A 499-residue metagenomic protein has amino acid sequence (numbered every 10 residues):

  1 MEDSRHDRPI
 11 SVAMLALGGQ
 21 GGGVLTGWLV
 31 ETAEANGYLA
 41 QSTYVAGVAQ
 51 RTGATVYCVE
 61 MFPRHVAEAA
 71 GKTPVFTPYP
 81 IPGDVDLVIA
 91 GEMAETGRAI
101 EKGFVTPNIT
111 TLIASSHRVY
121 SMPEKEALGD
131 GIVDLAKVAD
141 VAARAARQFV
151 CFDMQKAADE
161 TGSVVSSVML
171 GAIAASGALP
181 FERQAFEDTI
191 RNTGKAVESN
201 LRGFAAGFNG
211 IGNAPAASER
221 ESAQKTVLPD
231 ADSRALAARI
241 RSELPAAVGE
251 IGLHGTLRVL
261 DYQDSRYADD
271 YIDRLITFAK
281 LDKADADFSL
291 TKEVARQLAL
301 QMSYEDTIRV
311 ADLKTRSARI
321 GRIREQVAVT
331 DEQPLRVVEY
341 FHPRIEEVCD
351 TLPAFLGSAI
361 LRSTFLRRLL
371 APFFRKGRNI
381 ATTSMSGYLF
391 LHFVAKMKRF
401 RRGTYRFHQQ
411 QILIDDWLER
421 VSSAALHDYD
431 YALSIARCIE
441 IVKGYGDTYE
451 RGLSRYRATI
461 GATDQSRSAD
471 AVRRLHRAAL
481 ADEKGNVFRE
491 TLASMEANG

Functional and structural regions predicted by a protein language model:
M1-F278, L352-L356, I360-L361: Active-site cofactor/cluster-binding pocket
D188-T189, V197-G499: Active-site loops and adjacent core secondary-structure elements that bind or stabilize anionic groups
